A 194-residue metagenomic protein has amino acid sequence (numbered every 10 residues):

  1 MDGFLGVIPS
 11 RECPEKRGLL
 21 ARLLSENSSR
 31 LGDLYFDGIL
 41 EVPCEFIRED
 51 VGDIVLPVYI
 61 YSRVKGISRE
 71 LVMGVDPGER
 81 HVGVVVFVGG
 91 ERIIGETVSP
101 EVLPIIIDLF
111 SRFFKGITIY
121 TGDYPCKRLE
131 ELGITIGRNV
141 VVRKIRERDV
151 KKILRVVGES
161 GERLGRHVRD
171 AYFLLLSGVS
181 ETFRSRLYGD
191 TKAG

Functional and structural regions predicted by a protein language model:
M1-V72, E79-G194: Phosphate- and other anionic-substrate recognition elements at nucleic-acid/protein interfaces
